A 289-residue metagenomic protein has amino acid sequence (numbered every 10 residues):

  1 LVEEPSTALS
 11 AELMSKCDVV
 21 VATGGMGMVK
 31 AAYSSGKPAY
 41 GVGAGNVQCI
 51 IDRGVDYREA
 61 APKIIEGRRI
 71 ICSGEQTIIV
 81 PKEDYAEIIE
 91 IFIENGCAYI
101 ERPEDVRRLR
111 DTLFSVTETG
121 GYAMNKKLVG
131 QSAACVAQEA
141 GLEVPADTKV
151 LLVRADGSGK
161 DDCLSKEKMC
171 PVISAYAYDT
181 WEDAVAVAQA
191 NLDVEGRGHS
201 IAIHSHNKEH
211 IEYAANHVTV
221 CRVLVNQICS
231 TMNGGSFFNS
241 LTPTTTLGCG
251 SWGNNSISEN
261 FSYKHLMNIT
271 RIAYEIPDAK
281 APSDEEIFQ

Functional and structural regions predicted by a protein language model:
A8-L9: Short acidic active-site motifs
E12-L13, H217: Structural alpha-helical scaffold elements that stabilize or flank donor/cofactor-binding regions in carbohydrate
M14, V42-A44, I71-G74, K166-P171 (+1 more regions): Short glycine-enriched loop/turn motifs at secondary-structure junctions
C17: An anion/phosphate-binding loop that grips the pyrophosphate of nucleotide cofactors and donors
V20-A32: Glycine-rich phosphate-binding loop
V29-G159: ALDH superfamily catalytic-core signature
L142-Q289: Conserved C-terminal structural/oligomerization subdomain of aldehyde/semialdehyde dehydrogenase
